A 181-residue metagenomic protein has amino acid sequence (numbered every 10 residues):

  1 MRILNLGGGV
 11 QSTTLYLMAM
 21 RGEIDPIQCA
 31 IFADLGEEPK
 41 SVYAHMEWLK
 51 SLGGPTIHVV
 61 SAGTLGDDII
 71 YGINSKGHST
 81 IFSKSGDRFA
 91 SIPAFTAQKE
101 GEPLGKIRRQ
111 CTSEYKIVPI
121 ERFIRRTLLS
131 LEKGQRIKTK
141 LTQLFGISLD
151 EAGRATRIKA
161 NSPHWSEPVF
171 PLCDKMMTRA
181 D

Functional and structural regions predicted by a protein language model:
M1-D181: Nucleotide-activated chemistry modules centered on ATP-dependent adenylation/adenylyltransferase
